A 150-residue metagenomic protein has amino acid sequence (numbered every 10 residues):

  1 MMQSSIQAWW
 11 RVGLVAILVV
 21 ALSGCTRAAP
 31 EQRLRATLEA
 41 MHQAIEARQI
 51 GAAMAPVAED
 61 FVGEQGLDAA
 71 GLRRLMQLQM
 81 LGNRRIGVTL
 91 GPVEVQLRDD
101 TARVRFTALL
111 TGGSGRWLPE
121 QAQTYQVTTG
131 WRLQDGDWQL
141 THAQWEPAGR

Functional and structural regions predicted by a protein language model:
M1-S23: Sec-dependent bacterial lipoprotein signal peptides
L18, G24-P56, R73: Short, low-complexity N-terminal intrinsically disordered segments enriched in polar/charged residues
R27, R103, Q121-R150: Short beta-strand edge/turn micro-motifs at domain boundaries
T37, G87-T89, Y125: Residues that act as N-cap/strand-start positions at coil-to-secondary-structure junctions
M54-G91, L97: Short solvent-exposed beta->alpha transition segments
D60-V62, L110-T111, P147-A148: Solvent-exposed loop/turn segments at secondary-structure junctions within structured extracellular/periplasmic domains
L78-Q121: Surface-exposed, charged secondary-structure patches
